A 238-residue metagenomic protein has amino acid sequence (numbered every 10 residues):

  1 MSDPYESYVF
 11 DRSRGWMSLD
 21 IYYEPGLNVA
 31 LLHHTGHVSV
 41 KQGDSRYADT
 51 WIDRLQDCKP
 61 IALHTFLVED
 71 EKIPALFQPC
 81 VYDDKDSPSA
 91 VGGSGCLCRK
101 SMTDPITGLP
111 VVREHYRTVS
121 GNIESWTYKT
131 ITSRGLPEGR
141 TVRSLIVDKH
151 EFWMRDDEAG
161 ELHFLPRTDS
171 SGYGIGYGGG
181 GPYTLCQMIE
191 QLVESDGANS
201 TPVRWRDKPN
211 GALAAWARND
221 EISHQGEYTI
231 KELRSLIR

Functional and structural regions predicted by a protein language model:
D3-V9, L19-D20: Preference for solvent-exposed, low-hydrophobicity sequence contexts
Y8-V9, D44, V119, I146 (+2 more regions): Intrinsically disordered, low-complexity regions enriched in Ser/Pro/Gly/Gln/His and often acidic
P25-E158: Glycine-rich short-loop/terminal segments
S45-A48, P60, I73, P182-L185 (+2 more regions): Short amphipathic alpha-helical segments that mediate assembly, nucleic-acid/protein binding, or membrane association
T50-R54, M188, L236: Charge-rich, solvent-exposed alpha-helical interaction surfaces
H150-R204: Amphipathic alpha-helical packing elements
G197-R238: Charge-dense polyanion-binding interfaces
